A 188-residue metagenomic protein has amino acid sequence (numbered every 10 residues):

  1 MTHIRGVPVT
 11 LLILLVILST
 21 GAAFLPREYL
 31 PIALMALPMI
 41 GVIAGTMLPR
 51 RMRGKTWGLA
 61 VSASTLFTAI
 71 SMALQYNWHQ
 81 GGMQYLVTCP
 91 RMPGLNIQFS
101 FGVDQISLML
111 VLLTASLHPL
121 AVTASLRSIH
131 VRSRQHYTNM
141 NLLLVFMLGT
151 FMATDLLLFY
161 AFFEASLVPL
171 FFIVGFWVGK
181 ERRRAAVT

Functional and structural regions predicted by a protein language model:
T2-I32, A44-T138: Transmembrane helix-loop-helix hairpins at membrane boundaries of multipass inner-membrane proteins
S19-G45, A153-L170: Alpha-helical transmembrane segments and their immediate interhelical/interface regions in integral membrane proteins
M35-P38, G58-V61, T114, M140 (+2 more regions): Residue-level recognition of transmembrane alpha-helices in multi-pass small-molecule transporters/permeases
R51-G54, H136-T188: Alpha-helical multi-pass transmembrane bundles of energy-transducing inner-membrane proteins
